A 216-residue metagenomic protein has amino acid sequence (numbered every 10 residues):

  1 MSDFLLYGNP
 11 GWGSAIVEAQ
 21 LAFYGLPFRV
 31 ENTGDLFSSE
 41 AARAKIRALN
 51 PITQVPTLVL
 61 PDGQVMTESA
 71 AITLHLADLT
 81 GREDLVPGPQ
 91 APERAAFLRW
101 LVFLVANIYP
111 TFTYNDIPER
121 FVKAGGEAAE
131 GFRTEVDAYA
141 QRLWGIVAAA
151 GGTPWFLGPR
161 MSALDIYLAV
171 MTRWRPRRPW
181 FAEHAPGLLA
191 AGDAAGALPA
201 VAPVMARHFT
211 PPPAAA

Functional and structural regions predicted by a protein language model:
M1-G131: GST-like domain detector, emphasizing the conserved glutathione-binding G-site in the N-terminal thioredoxin-like
A77, M171-T172, M205: Active-site-flanking alpha-helical
T80, I108, G151-P154, P199 (+1 more regions): A general structural signal marking secondary-structure boundaries and capping sites
L101-A194: GST-like fold's C-terminal all-alpha helical module
G187-A216: Long hydrophobic alpha-helical segments typical of transmembrane helices together with their membrane-interfacial
